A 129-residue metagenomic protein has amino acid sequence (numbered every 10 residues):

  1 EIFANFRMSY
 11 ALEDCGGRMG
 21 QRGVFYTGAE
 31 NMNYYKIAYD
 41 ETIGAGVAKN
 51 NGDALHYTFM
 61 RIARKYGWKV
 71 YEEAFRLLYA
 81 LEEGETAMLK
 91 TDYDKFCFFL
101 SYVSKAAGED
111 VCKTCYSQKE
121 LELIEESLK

Functional and structural regions predicted by a protein language model:
E1-M32: Zinc-dependent metallopeptidase catalytic helix centered on the HExxH motif and its immediate flanking segment
E30-E125: Active-site-proximal alpha-helical
